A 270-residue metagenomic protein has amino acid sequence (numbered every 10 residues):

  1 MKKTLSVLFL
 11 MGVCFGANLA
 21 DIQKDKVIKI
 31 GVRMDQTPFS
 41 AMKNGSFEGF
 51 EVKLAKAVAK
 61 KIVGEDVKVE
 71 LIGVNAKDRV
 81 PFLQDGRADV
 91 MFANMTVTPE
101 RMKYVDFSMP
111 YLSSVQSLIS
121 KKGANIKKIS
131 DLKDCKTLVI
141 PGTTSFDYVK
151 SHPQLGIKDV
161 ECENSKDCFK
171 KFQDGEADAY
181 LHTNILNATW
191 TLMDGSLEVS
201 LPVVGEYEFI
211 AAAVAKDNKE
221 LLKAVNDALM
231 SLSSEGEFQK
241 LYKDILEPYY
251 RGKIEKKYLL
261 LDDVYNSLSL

Functional and structural regions predicted by a protein language model:
T4-V13: Sec-dependent N-terminal signal peptides
N18-F92: Extracytoplasmic small-molecule ligand-binding "clamshell" domains of the periplasmic binding protein/Venus flytrap
V32-Q36, I72-K77, G86-T98, I140-T144 (+3 more regions): Beta->alpha turn/N-cap motifs
M34, L112-S120, A188-M230, P248-L270: Periplasmic-binding protein-like
M34-P38, F47-I62, S117-S165, N184-I185: Bilobed "Venus flytrap"/periplasmic-binding protein-like clamshell domains and structurally analogous long
K53-A57, K61-I62, S130, C135 (+2 more regions): Extended ligand-binding regions for polar small-molecule ligands
K56, K60, K68-D131, E198 (+2 more regions): Acidic, polar ligand-binding/catalytic clefts
D78, N94-K103, Y148-S151, K171-E206: A ligand-binding cleft/hinge motif common to bilobed small-molecule-binding domains
